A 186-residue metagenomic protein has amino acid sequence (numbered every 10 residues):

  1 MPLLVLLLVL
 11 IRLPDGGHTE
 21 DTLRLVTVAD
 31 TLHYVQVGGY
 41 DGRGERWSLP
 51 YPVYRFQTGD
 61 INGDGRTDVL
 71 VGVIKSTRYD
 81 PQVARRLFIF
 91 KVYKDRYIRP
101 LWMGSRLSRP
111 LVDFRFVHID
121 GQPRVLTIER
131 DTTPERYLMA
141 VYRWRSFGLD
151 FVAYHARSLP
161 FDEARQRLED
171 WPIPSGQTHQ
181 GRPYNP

Functional and structural regions predicted by a protein language model:
M1-L4: Positively charged n-region of N-terminal signal peptides that target proteins for export
L6-P186: Beta-propeller-forming repeat regions
